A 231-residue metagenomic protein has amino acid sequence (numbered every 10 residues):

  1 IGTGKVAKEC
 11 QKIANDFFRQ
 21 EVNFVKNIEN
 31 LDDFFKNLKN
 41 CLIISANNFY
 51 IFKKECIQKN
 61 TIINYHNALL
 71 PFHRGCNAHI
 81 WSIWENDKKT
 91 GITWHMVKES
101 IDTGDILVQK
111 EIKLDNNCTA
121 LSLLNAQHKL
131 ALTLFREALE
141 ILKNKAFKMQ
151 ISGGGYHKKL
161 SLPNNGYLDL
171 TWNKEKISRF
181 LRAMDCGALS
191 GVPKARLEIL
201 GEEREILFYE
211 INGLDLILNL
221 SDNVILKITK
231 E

Functional and structural regions predicted by a protein language model:
I1-G191, E202-E203, E210-K230: One-carbon transfer enzymes
V192-E198: Membrane-interface anchor segments at the N-terminal boundary of transmembrane helices in multi-pass membrane enzymes
